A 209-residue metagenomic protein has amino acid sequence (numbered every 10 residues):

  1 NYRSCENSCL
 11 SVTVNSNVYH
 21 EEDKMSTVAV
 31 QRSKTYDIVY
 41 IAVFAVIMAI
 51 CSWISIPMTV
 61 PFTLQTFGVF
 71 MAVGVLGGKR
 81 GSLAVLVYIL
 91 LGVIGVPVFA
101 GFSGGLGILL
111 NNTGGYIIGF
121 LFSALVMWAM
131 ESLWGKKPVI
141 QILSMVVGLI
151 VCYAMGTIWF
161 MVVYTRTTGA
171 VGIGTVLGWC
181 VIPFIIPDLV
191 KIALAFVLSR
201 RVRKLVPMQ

Functional and structural regions predicted by a protein language model:
M25-S82, I94: Hydrophobic transmembrane alpha-helices
M25-V28, V43, I50, L106-A154: Short helix-perturbing small/polar motifs within transmembrane alpha-helices
R32, I54-M58, K79, I94-V98 (+6 more regions): Membrane-interface elements of multi-pass transporters and channels
I47, C51, S55, A72 (+12 more regions): Alpha-helical membrane-inserting segments
S52-L64, I89-S123: Interfacial aromatic-anchored transmembrane helix boundaries in multi-pass membrane proteins
G81-V85, I108, Q141, V176: Alpha-helical transmembrane segments and their helix-entry boundary regions
K136-Q209: Membrane-embedded alpha-helical hairpins and interfacial helices in multi-pass inner-membrane proteins
